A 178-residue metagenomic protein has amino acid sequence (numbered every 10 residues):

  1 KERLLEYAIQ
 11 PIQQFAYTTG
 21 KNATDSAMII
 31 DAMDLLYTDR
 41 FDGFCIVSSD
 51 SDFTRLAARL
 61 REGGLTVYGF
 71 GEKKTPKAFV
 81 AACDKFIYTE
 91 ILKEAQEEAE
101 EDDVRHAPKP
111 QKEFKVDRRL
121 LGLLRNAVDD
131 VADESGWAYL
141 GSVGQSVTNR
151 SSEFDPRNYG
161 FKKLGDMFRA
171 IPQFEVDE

Functional and structural regions predicted by a protein language model:
K1-E178: Terminal and domain-boundary accessory regions
